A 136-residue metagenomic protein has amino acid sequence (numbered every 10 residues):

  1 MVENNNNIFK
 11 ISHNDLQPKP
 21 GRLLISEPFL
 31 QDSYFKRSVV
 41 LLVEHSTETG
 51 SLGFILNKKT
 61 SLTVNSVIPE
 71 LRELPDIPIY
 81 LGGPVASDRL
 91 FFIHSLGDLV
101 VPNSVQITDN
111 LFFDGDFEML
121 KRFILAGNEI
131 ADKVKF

Functional and structural regions predicted by a protein language model:
V2-F136: A short aromatic-anchored loop/beta-hairpin motif
